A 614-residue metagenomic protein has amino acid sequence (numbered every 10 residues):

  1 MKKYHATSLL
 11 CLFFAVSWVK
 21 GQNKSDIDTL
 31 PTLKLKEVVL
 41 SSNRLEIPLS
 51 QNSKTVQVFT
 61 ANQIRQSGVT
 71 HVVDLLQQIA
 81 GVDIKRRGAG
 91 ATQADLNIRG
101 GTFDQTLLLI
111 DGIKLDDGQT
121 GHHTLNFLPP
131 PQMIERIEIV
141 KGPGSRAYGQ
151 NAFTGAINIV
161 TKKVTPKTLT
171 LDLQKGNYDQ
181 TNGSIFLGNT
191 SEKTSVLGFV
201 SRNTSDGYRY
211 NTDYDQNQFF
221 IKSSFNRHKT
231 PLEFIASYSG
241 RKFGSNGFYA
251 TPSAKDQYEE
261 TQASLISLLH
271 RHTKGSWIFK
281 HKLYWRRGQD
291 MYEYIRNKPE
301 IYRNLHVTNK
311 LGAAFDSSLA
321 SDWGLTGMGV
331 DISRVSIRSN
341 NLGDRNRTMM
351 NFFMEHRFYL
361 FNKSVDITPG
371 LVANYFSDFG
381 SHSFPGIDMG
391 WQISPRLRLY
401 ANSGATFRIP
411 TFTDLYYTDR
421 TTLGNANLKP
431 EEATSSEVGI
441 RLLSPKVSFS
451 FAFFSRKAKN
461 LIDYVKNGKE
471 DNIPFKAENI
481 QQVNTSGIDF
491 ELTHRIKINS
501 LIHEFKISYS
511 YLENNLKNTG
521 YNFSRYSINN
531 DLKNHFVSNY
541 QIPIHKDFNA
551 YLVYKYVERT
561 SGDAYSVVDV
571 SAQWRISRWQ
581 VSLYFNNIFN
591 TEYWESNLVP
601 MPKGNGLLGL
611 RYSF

Functional and structural regions predicted by a protein language model:
G21, S224-R227, A401-N402, H503-K506 (+1 more regions): Conserved C-terminal beta-signal and adjacent last beta-strands/turns of outer-membrane beta-barrel proteins
K36-I64, D95: N-terminal periplasmic "start-of-domain" segments of outer-membrane beta-barrel proteins
V73, Q77-I113: Extracytoplasmic beta-strand/coil segments of soluble accessory domains associated with Gram-negative outer-membrane
D95, K114-K141, V160-K162: Short acidic/polar hinge/loop motifs at secondary-structure boundaries that mediate gating or recognition
G155-A156, T161-N189, F199-V200, S205-T212: Short strand-turn segments of transmembrane beta-barrel domains in outer membranes, especially the first one or two
S205-Q216, R227-K310: Flexible loop and strand-edge segments within Gram-negative outer membrane beta-barrel domains
A250-T273, R398, A405-K459, N467-I496 (+3 more regions): Outer-membrane beta-barrel signature, preferentially recognizing the C-terminal barrel domain of Gram-negative
G327, L360-F361, S455-K457, N479-V557 (+1 more regions): Gram-negative outer-membrane beta-barrel transporters
